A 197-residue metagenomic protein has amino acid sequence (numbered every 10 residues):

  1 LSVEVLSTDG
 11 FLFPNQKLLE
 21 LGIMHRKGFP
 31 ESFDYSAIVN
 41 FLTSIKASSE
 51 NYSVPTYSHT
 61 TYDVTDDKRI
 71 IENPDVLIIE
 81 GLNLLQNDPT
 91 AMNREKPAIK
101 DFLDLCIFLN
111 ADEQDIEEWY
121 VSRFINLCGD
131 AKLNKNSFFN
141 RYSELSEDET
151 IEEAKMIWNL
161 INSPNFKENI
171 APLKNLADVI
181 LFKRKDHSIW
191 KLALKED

Functional and structural regions predicted by a protein language model:
L1, E72-N73, D101, N175: Structured loop/turn residues at beta-strand edges in well-structured enzyme cores
L1, S58-Y62, L192-D197: Proteins with a high burden of low-complexity, intrinsically disordered sequence enriched in S/T/G/P/A and R, requiring
S2-E4, V179: Conserved beta-strand segments of alpha/beta enzyme cores
E4-T65, I70, V76: Conserved nucleotide-sensing/catalytic segment adjacent to the nucleotide-binding pocket in NTP-handling enzymes
L77-I78, C106: Receiver (REC) domain switch-region micro-motif
G81: Walker B catalytic acidic pair
L84-D197: Conserved NTP phosphate-binding and transfer environment spanning the P-loop NTPase/kinase superfamily
